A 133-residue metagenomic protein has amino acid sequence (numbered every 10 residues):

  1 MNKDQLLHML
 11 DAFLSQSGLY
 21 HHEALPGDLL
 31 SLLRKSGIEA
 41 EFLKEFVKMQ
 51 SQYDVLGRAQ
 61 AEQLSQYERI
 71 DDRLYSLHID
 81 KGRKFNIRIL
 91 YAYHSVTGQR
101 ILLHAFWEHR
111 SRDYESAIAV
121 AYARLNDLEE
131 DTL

Functional and structural regions predicted by a protein language model:
M1-N86, S95-Q99, W107-L133: Basic, Lys/Arg-enriched alpha-helical interface segments
L102: A short, basic-hydrophobic beta/loop patch
